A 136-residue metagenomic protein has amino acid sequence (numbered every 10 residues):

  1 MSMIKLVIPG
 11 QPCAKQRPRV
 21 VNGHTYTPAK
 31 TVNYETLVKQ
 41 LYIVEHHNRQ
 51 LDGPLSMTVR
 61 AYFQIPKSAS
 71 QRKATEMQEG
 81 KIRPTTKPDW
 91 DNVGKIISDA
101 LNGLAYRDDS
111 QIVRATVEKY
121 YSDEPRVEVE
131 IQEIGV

Functional and structural regions predicted by a protein language model:
M1-V136: Acidic, proline/glycine-enriched N-terminal capping motif
